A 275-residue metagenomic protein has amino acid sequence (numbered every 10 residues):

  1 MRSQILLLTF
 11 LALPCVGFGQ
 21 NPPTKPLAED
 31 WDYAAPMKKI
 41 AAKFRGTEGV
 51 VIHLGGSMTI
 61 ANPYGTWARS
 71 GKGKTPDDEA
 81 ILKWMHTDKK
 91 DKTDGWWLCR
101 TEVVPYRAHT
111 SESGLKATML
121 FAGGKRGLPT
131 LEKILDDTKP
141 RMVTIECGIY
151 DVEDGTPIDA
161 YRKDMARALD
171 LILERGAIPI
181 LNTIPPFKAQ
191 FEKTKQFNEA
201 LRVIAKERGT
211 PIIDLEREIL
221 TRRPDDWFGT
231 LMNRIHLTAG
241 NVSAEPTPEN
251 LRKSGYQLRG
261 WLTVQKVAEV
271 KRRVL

Functional and structural regions predicted by a protein language model:
M1-L6: Bacterial N-terminal signal peptides that target proteins for export
F10-F18: Hydrophobic h-region of N-terminal signal peptides that target proteins for export in Gram-negative bacteria
Q20-R45: Short coil-to-helix leader/linker segments, especially the first N-terminal amphipathic alpha-helix with its helix
P26-A28, F44-A160: Conserved SGNH/GDSL esterase-like catalytic core that processes O-acyl groups on lipids and polysaccharides
T47-V50, T138-T144, L173-I180, R208-P211: Loop/turn elements at helix/coil->beta-strand transitions in domains of secreted/extracellular proteins
L54-S57, I145-Y150, N182-P186, D214-I219: Active-site-proximal beta-strand/loop segments in catalytic clefts of secreted hydrolases
I149-E153, A168-E199: Active-site segments of SGNH/GDSL-like serine hydrolases that catalyze O-acetyl group transfer/hydrolysis on lipids
F187-L275: Catalytic His-Asp segment of secreted/periplasmic serine-dependent ester chemistry enzymes
